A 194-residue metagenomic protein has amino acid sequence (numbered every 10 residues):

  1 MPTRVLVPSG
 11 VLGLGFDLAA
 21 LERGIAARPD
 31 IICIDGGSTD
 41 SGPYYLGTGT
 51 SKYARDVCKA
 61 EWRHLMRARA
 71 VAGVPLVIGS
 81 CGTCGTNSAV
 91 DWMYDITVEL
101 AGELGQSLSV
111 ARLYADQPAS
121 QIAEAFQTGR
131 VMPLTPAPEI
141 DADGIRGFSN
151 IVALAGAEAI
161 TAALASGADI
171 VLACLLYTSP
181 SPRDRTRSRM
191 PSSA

Functional and structural regions predicted by a protein language model:
P2-D116: Metallocofactor- and cofactor-centric catalytic cores in central/energy metabolism, strongly enriched
T3-L6, A142-G144, A194: N-terminal start-of-chain detector that recognizes signal peptides and the immediate post-cleavage beginning
C81, L175-L176: Short, well-ordered beta-to-alpha junction loops that form the rim of enzyme active sites and present histidine/acidic
Q106, R187-S188: Secondary-structure boundary/capping residues
Q117-A173: An acidic, phosphate/nucleotide-engaging active-site surface
Y177-T186: Conserved small/polar residues in nucleotide/adenosyl-binding loops
S188-A194: Hydrophobic alpha-helical segments, chiefly the membrane-spanning helices and signal/signal-anchor peptides
